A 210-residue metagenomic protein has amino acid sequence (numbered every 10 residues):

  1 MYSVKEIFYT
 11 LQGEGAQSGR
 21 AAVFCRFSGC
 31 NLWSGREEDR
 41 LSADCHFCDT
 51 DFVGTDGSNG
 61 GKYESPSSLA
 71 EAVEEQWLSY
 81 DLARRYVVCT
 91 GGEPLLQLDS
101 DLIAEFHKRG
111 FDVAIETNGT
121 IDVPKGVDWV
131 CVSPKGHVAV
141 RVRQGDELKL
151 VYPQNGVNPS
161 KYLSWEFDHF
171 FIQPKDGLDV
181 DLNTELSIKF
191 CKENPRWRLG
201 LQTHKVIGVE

Functional and structural regions predicted by a protein language model:
M1, F8, G200-H204: Generic secondary-structure boundary/loop-capping signal
M1-K5, A16, S28: N-terminal nucleotide/polyanion-binding subdomain common to many enzyme families
Y2-Y9, A21, L32-V127: Conserved Radical SAM active-site core
Q17-G19, V142: A generic structural micro-feature
S28-C30, K135: Short loop segments at secondary-structure junctions
L82-Y86, P94-E210: Conserved AdoMet/S-adenosylmethionine-binding subsite of the radical SAM
